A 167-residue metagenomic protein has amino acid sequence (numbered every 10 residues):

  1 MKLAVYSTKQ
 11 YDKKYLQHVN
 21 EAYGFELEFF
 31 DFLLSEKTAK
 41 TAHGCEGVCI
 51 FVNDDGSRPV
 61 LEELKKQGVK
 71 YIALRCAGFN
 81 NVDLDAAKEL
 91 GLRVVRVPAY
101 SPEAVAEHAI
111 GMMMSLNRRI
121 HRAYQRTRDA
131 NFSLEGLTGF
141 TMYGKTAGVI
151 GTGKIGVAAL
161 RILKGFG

Functional and structural regions predicted by a protein language model:
M1-C45: N-terminal glycine-/charge-rich "phosphate-binding" loop or analogous flexible N-terminal tail
T8-Y11, D31-S35, V52-G56, C76-F79 (+1 more regions): Short beta->alpha connector loops
E28-L34, N53, R126-E135: Short gly/ser/thr-rich secondary-structure transition/capping motifs
E46-Y124, G136-G139: Phosphate/diphosphate ligand-binding glycine-rich loop within oxidoreductases
E135-G167: Rossmann-like dinucleotide/phosphate-binding beta-alpha-beta segment
